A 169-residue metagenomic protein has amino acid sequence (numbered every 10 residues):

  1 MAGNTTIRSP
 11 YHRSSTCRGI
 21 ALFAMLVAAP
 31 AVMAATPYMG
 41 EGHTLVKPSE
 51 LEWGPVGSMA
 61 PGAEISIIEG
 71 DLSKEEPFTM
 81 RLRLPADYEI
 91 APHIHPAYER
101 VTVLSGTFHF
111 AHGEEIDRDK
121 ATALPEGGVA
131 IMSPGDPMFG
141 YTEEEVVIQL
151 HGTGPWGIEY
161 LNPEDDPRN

Functional and structural regions predicted by a protein language model:
M1-C17: N-terminal secretory signal peptides that target proteins for export/translocation
R18-A31: Bacterial N-terminal signal peptides
A35-F78, P163-N169: A short, N-terminal "cap"/entry segment at the start of jelly-roll beta-barrel domains of the cupin/DSBH fold
G42-T44, D119, F139-N169: Double-stranded beta-helix
M59, L72-P77, A91-T102: His-enriched metal-coordination microenvironments in redox/metal-binding proteins
P85-Y88, I94-E115: Glycine- and acidic-residue-biased ligand/ion/polar-headgroup-sensing regions
I90-P92, F110-A111, M132, P137-E143: Short beta-strand His + acidic residue motifs that chelate non-heme Fe in jelly-roll/DSBH and cupin folds
E114-G135: Short acidic-glycine-tyrosine-enriched beta hairpin
